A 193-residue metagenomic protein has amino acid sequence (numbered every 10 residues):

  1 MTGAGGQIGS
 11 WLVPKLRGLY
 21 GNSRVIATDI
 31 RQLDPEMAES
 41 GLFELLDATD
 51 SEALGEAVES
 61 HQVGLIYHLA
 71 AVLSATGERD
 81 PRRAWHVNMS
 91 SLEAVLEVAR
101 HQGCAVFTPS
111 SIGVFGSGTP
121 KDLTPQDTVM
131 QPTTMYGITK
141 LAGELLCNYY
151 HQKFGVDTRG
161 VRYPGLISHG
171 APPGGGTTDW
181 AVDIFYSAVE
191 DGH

Functional and structural regions predicted by a protein language model:
M1-L19: N-terminal Rossmann NAD(P)H-binding glycine-rich loop of SDR-like oxidoreductase domains
T2, T28, I66-V72, V106-I112 (+1 more regions): SDR active-site strand-loop-helix element
Y20-D34: Conserved glycine-rich Rossmann-like NAD(P)H-binding loop of the short-chain dehydrogenase/reductase
A38-D50: Rossmann-fold cofactor-recognition segment
A48-V87: NAD(P)H-binding glycine-rich loop region in Rossmannoid oxidoreductase-like domains and their noncatalytic homologs
H86, E93-M135: Conserved Rossmann-fold NAD(P)-dependent oxidoreductase catalytic core, especially the SDR/UDP-sugar
T139: Active-site helix of classical SDR
L145-G170: Conserved beta-loop-beta element that borders a ligand/cofactor-binding pocket
